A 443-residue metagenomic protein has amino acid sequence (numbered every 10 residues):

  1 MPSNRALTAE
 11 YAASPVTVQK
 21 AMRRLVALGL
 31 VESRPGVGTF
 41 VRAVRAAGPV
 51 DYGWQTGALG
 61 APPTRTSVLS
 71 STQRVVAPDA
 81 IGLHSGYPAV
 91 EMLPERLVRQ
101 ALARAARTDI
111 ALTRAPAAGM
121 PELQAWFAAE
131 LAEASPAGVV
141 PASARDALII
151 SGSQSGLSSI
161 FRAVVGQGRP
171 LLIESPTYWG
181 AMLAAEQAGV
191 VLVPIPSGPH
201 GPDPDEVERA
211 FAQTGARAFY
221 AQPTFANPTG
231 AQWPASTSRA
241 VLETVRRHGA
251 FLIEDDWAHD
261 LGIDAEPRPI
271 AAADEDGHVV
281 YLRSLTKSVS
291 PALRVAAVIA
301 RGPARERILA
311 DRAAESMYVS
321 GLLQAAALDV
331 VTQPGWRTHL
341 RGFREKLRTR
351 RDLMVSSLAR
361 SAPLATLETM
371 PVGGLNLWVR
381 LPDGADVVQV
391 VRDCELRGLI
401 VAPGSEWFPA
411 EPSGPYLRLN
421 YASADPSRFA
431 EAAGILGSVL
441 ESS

Functional and structural regions predicted by a protein language model:
M1-A103, A313-V319, V331, R341 (+7 more regions): N-terminal basic, amphipathic alpha-helical segments
G36, A142-A144, M370-L375: Short Gly/Ser/Thr- and Asp/Glu-enriched loop/turn motifs at secondary-structure junctions
A58-G152, S159, I400, S443: N-terminal small-domain helix-loop-helix segment of the aminotransferase-like
D109-H248, D260-D274, L347: Conserved core of the PLP fold type I
E266-T286, E306-L309, L417-R418: Conserved active-site segment immediately N-terminal to the catalytic lysine that forms the internal aldimine
Y281, K287-R360, E368-T369: PLP-dependent aminotransferase class I/II
G335-G342, V355-A385, S405-P412: Conserved small-domain helix->loop->beta segment predominantly found in fold-type I
